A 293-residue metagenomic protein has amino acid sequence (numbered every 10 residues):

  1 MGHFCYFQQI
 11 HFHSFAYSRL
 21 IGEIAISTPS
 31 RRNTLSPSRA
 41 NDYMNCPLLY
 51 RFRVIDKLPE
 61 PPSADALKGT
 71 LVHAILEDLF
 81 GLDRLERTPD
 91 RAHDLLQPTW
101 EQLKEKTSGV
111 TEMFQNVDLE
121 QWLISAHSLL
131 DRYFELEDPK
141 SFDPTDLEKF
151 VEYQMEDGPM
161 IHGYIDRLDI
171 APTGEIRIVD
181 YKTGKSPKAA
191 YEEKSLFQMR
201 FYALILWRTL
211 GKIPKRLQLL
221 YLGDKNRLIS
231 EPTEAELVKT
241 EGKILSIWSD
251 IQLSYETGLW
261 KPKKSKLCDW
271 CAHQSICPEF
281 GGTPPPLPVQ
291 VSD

Functional and structural regions predicted by a protein language model:
C5-A66, D293: C-terminal, charged and often intrinsically disordered regions of DNA end-processing helicases and nucleases
A16-S18, I75-L147: A non-catalytic, helix-rich entry segment at domain boundaries
T34, D90-R91, T173, L206-D293: Metal-dependent nuclease catalytic regions and adjoining charged, substrate-binding loops involved in nucleic-acid end
D56-D65, L82-R87, K188-A189, G258-W260: Short, polar/flexible loop-turn hinges at active-site or ligand-entry regions and domain interfaces
A64, K68, V72, W122 (+3 more regions): Hydrophobic (often cysteine-bearing) scaffold residues that line and stabilize catalytic clefts of nucleotide/cofactor
L71-L82, D250, S254: Solvent-exposed, amphipathic alpha-helical segments
K149-S246: Mg2+/Mn2+-dependent nuclease catalytic core
